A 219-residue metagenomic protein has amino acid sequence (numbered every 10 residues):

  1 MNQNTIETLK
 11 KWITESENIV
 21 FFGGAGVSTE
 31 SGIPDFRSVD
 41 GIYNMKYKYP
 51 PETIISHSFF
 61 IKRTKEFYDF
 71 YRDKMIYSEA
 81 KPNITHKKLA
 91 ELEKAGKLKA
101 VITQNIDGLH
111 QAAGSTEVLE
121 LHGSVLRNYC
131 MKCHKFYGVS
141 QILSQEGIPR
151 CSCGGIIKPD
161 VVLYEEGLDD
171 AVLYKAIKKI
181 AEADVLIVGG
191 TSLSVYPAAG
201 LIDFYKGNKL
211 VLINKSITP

Functional and structural regions predicted by a protein language model:
M1-P219: Conserved catalytic core of sirtuin-type NAD+-dependent deacylases
